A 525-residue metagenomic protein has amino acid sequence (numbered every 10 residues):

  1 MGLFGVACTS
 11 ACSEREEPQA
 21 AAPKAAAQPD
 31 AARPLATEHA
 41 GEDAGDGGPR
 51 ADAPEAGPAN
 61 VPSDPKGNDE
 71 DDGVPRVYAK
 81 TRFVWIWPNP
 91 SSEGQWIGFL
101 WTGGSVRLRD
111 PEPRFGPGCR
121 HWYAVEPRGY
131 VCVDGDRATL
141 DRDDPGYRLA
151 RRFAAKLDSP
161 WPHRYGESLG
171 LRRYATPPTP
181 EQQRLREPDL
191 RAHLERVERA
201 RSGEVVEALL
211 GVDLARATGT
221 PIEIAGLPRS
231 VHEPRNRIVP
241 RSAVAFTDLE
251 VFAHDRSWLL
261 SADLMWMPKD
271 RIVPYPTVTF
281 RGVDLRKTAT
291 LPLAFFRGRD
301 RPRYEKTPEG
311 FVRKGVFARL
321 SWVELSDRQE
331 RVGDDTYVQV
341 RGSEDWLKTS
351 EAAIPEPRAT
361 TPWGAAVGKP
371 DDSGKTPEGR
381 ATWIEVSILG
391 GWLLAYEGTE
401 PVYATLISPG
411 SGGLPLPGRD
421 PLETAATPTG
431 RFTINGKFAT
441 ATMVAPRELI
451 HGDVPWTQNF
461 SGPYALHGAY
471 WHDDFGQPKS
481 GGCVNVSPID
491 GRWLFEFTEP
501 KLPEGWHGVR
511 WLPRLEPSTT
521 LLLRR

Functional and structural regions predicted by a protein language model:
M1-T9: Bacterial N-terminal signal peptides
T9-R15: Bacterial signal peptide processing site
R15-E42, D52: Short, low-complexity, disordered segments immediately C-terminal to signal peptides in bacterial exported proteins
A56-V77, C119-R229, L259-D300, Q339-G379 (+1 more regions): Boundary regions of SH3-family modules and the immediately adjacent low-complexity/disordered segments in eukaryotic
D72-V74, T81-F83, R120-W122, R256 (+10 more regions): Extracytoplasmic
N89-T102, L227-S242, K306-S321: SH3/SH3-like (including bacterial SH3b) beta-barrel domains that bind proline-rich motifs or cell-wall ligands
K314, S326-T429: Cell wall/extracellular polymer interaction/catalysis modules
P377-G379, G413-P415, A425-R431, G436-R525: Exported/periplasmic cell-wall-interacting domains
